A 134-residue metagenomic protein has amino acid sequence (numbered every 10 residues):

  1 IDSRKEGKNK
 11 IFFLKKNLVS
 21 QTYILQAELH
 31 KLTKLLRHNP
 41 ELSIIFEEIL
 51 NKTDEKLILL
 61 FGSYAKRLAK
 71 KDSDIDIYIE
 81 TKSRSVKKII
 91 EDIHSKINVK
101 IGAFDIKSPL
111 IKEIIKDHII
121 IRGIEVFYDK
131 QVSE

Functional and structural regions predicted by a protein language model:
I1-D54, A65-K71, E80-E134: Catalytic core of pol beta-like nucleotidyltransferases
L59-F61, I75-T81: Short, hydrophobic beta-strand segments that form beta-sheet elements in well-ordered domains
